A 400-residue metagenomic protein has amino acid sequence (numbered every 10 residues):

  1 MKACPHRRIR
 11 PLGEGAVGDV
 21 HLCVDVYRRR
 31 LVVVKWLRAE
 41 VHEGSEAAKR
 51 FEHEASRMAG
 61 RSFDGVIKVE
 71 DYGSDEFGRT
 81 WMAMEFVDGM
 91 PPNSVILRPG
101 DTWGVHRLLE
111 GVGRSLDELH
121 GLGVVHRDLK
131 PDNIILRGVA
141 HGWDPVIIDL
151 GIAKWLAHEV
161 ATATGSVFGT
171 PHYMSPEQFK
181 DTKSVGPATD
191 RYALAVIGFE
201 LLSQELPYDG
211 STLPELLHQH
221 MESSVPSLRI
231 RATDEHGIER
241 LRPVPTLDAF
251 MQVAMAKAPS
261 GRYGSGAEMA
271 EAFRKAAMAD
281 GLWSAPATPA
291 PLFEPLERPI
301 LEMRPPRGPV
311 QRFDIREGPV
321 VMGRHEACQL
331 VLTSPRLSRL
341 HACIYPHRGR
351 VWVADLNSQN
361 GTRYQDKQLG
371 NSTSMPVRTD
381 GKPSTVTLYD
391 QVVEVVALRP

Functional and structural regions predicted by a protein language model:
D19: Conserved N-lobe ATP-binding subsite of Hanks-type protein kinase domains, especially the beta3 VAIK lysine
R38-G60: AlphaC helix of the eukaryotic protein kinase fold
D71-G73: A short, aromatic-enriched beta-strand patch in the conserved N-lobe beta-sheet of the protein kinase catalytic domain
F77-P91: Conserved short submotifs of the Hanks-type protein kinase catalytic core that shape the nucleotide-binding pocket
L108-L109: Activation segment signature within eukaryotic-like protein kinase domains
G113-V124: Protein kinase catalytic-loop region centered on the HRD/HxD motif
H172-G281: C-terminal lobe helix-coil module of Hanks-type protein kinase domains
M322, C343-R348, A354-S358, R363-P400: C-terminal boundary/linker segments immediately following FHA domains
